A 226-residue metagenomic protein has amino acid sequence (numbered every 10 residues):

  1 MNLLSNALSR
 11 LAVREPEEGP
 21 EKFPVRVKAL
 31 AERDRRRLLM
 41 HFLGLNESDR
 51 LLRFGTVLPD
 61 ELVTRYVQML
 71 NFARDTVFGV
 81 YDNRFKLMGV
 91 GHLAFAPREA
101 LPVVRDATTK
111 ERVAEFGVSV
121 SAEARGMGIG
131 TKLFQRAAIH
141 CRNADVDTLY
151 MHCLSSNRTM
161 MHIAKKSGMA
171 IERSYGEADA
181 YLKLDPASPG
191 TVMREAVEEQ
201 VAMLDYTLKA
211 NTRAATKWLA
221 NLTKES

Functional and structural regions predicted by a protein language model:
M1-P24, V118, A122, H152-S226: Terminal substrate-recognition subdomain of acyl/acetyltransferases
V25-R37: A short beta-loop-alpha structural element at the N-terminal edge of CoA-dependent acyl/N-acetyltransferase catalytic
E32, M40-T56: Helix-loop element at the rim of GNAT/NAT acetyltransferase active sites that forms part of the acceptor-substrate
R53, T148-M151: Short catalytic-loop micro-motif centered on adjacent basic/acidic residues
G55-V113, G117, S121: Acetyl-CoA-dependent GNAT
E111-V113, T148, Y175-D179: A generic structural signal for beta-strand entry/edge sites
V120, G126-C141, T148, H162-K166: Conserved acetyl-CoA-binding loop-helix of GNAT-fold acetyltransferases
